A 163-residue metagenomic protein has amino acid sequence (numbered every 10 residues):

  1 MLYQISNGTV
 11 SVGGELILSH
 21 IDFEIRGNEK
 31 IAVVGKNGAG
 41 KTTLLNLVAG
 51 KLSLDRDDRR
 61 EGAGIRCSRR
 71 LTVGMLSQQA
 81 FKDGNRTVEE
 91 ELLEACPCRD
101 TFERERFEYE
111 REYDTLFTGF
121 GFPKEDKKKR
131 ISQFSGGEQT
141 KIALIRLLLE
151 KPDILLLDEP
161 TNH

Functional and structural regions predicted by a protein language model:
M1-H163: ABC ATP-binding cassette signature C-motif
